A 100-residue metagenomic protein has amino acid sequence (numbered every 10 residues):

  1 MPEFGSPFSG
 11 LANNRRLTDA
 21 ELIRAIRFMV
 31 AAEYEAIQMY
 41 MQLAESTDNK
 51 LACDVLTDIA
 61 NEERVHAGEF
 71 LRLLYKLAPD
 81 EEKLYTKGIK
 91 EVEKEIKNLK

Functional and structural regions predicted by a protein language model:
M1-K100: Iron-associated oxidoreductase/ferritin-like identity signal
